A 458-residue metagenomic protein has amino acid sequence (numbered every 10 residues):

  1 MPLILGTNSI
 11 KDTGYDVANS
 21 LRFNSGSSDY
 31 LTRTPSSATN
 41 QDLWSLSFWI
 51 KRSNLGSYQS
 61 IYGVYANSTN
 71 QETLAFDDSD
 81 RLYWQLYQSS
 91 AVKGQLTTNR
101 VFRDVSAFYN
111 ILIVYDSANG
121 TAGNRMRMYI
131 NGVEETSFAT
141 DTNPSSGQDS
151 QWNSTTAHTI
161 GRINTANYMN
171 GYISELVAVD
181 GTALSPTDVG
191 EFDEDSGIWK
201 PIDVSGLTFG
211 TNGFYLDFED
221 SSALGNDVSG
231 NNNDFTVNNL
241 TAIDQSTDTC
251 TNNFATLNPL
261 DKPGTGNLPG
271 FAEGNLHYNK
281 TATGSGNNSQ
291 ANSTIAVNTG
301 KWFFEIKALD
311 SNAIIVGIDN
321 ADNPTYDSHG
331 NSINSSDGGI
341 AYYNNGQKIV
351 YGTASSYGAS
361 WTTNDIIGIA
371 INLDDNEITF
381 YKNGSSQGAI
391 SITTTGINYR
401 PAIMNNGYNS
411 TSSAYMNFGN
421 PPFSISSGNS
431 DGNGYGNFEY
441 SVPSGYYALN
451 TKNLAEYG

Functional and structural regions predicted by a protein language model:
M1-D42, S79-Y83, Q88-K93, S154-T159 (+1 more regions): Low-complexity, glycine/proline/serine-rich flexible segments
P2-N19, G26-S27, G120-A122, R127 (+7 more regions): Extended recognition patches within non-cytosolic domains
L3-S25, S47-G56, T73-G147, A341-N344 (+2 more regions): Extracellular glycan-interaction surfaces
S28-Q85, S90, G120-A122, T182-T187 (+3 more regions): Extracellular glycan-recognition modules
T34-L46, N99-Y109, Q151-S154, T165-Y172 (+5 more regions): Extracellular/lumenal carbohydrate-interaction signature centered on repeated Trp-anchored short motifs
L46-N54, I111-I113, I160, I173-V177 (+6 more regions): Short hydrophobic/aromatic patches on beta-strands that form ligand-binding or substrate-lining surfaces
R52, F254-Y342: Conserved, ordered domain cores of eukaryotic regulatory proteins
Y87, D149-I173, N405-N409: Extracellular glycan-interaction patches encoded by glycine-rich segments
